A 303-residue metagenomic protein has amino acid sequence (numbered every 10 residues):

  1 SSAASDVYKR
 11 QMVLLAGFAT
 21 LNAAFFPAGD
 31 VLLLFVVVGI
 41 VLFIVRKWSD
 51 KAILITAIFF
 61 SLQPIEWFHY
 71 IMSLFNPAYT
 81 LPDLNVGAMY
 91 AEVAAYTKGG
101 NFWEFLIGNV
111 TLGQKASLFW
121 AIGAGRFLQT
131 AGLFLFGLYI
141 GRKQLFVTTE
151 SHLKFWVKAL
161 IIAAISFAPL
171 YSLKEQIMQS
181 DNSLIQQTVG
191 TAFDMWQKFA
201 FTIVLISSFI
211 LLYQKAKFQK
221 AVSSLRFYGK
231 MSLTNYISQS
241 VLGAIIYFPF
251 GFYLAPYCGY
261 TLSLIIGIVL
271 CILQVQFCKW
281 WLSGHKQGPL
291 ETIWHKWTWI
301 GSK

Functional and structural regions predicted by a protein language model:
A3-Y8: Short, small-residue-biased leader/transition segments that mark boundaries at the very start of proteins
L14-F26, I165-K174, F227-L254: Kinked, hydrophobic transmembrane alpha-helices enriched for aromatic residues and small/kink-inducing positions
V31-I44, G125-T148, Q197-A216: Specific transmembrane alpha-helix
I58-L138: Long hydrophobic alpha-helical segments that form multi-pass transmembrane helix bundles in integral membrane proteins
I122, V189-Q197, M231-S232, A255-V275: Membrane-interface transmembrane-helix boundary segments in multi-pass integral membrane proteins
V157-A163, Y213-L242, K286-T298: Functional transmembrane helices that form membrane-embedded active or gating regions
K158-Q214: Alpha-helical transmembrane segments and terminal signal-anchor/GPI-anchor hydrophobic tails, characterized by long
C258-K303: C-terminal "closing" transmembrane helix and its immediate cytosolic amphipathic cap in multi-pass membrane proteins
